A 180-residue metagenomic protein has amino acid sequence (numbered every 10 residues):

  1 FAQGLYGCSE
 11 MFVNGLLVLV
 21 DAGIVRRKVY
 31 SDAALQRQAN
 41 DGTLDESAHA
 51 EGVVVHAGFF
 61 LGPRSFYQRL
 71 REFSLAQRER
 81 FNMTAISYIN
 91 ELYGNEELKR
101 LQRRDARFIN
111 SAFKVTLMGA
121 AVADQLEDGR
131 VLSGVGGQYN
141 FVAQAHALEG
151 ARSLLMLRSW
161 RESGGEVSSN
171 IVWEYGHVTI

Functional and structural regions predicted by a protein language model:
F1-I180: Conserved alpha/beta enzyme-core scaffold
